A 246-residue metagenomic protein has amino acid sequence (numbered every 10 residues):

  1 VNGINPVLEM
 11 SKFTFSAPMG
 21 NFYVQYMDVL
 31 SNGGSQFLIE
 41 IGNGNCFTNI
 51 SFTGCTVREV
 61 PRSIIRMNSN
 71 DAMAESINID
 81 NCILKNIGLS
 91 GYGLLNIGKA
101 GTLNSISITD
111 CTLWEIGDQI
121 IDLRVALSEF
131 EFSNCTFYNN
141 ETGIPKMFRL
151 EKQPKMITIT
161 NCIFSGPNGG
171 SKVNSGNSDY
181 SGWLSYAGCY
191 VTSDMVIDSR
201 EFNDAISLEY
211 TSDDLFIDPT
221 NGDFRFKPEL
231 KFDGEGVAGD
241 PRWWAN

Functional and structural regions predicted by a protein language model:
V1-D223, L230, W244-N246: Extracellular beta-rich repeat passengers
F224-A238: Functionally critical loop-and-helix segments that line ligand-binding/catalytic clefts of soluble enzyme domains
